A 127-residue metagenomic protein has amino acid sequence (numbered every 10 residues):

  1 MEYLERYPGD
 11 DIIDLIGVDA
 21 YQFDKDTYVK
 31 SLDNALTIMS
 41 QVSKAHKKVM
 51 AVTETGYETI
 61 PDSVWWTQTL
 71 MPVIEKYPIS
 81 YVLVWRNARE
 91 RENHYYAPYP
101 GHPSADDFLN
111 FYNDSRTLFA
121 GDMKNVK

Functional and structural regions predicted by a protein language model:
M1-D11, T67: Distinct, well-ordered alpha-helical segments
Y3, A35-I38, T69-L70: Short, hydrophobic/aromatic alpha-helical segments in well-folded domains
P8-P61, D106-D107, N113-D122: Glycoside hydrolase catalytic-domain groove-lining segments
K48-K127: Substrate-binding cleft of secreted/luminal carbohydrate-active enzymes
